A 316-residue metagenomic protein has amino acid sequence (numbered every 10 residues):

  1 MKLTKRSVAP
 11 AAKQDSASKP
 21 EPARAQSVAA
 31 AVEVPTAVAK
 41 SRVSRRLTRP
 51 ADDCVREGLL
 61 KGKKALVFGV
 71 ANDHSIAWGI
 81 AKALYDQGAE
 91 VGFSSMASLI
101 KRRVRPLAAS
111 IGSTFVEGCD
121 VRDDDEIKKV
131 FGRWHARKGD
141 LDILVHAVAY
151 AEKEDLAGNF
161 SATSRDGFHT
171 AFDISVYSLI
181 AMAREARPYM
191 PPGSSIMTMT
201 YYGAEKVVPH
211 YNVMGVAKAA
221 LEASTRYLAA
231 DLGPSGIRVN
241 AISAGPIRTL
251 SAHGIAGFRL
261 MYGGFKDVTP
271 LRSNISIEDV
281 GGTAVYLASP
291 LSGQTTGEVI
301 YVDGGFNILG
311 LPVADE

Functional and structural regions predicted by a protein language model:
E57-S94: Canonical Rossmann dinucleotide-binding motif of NAD(H)/NADP(H)-dependent dehydrogenases/reductases, specifically
G69-I76, A149-P188, P192-P234, P246-R248 (+1 more regions): Catalytic loop of short-chain dehydrogenase/reductase
R105, P234, A244-T269, L309-E316: A glycine/serine/threonine-rich, flexible loop-to-helix segment that serves as the NAD(P) cofactor-binding "lid"
A108, E117-R137, H146-H169, P188 (+3 more regions): Conserved mid-core segment of classical short-chain dehydrogenase/reductases
G233, R238, T295-G297: Short, small/polar-rich loop/turn modules that mediate ligand/substrate recognition or access, typified
R238-R248, A288-L291, Y301-D303: Conserved SDR Rossmann-fold cofactor-binding beta-strand/turn motif
T269-V280, L291: A conserved structural motif in NAD(P)-dependent oxidoreductases
V285, T296-E316: Short C-terminal tail/terminal secondary-structure segment of NAD(P)H-dependent dehydrogenase/reductase domains
